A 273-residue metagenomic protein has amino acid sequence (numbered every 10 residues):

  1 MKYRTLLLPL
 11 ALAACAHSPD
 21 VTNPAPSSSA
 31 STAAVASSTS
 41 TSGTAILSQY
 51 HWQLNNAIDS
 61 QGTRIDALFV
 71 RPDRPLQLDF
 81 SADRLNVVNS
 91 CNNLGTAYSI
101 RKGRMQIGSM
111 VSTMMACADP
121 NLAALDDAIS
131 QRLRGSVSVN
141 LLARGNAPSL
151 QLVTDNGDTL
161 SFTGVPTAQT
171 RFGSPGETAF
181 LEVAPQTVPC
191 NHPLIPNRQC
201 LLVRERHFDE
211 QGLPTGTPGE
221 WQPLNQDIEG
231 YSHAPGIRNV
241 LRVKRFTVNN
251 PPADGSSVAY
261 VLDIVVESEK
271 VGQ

Functional and structural regions predicted by a protein language model:
M1-A13: Sec-dependent bacterial lipoprotein signal peptides
A16-A234, R238-Q273: Lipid interaction determinants
